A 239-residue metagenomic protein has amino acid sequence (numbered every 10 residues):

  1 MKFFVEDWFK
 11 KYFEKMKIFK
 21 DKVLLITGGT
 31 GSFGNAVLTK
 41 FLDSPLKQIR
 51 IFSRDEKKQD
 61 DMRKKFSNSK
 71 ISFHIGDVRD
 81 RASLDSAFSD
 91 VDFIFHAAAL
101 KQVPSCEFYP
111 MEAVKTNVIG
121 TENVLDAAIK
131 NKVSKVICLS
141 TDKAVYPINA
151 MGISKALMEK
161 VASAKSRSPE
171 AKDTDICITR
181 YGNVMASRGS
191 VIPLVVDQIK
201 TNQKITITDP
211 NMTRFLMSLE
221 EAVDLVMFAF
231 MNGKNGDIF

Functional and structural regions predicted by a protein language model:
M1-L24, T39: Non-catalytic terminal and boundary segments that flank Rossmann-like NAD(P)-dependent oxidoreductase
K22-S44: N-terminal Rossmann NAD(P)H-binding glycine-rich loop of SDR-like oxidoreductase domains
T27, F88-A97, C138: Rossmann-fold scaffold of SDR-type NAD(P)-dependent oxidoreductases
P45-K58: Conserved glycine-rich Rossmann-like NAD(P)H-binding loop of the short-chain dehydrogenase/reductase
S53, I75, K115, D209: Conserved residues in the N-terminal Rossmann fold of short-chain dehydrogenase/reductase
S72-F93: Conserved Rossmann-fold cofactor-binding substructure of NAD(P)-dependent oxidoreductases
H96, L100-K160, A164, I176: Conserved Rossmann-fold NAD(P)-dependent oxidoreductase catalytic core, especially the SDR/UDP-sugar
A150-G152, A156-D237: NAD(P)-dependent short-chain dehydrogenase/reductase
